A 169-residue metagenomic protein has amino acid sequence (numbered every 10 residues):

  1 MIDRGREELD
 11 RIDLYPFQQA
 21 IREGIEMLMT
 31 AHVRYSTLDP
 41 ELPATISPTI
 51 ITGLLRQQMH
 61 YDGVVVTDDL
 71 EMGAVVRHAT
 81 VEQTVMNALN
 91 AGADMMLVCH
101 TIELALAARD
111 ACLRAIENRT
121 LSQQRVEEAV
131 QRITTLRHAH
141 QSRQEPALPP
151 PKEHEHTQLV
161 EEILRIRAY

Functional and structural regions predicted by a protein language model:
M1-R11, L38-T45, A115-S122: Glycine-rich tight-turn/loop motif centered on a GG-T
G5-M27: Phosphate/pyrophosphate-binding betaalpha-module
I21-E41: Short acidic, glycine-rich surface-loop motifs adjacent to enzyme active sites
L28-T30, G63-T67, M96-L97, I133: Hydrophobic faces of well-ordered beta-strands that scaffold small-molecule active sites in alpha/beta enzyme cores
V33, D69-L70, H100-E103: Short, ordered loop/turn segments at secondary-structure junctions
S36-T37, M72-R77: Short, small-residue-enriched loops and turns at beta-alpha junctions that line or gate enzyme active sites
P48, Q57-Q58, V76-Y169: Preference for extracellular/luminal or secreted protein segments
G53-V65, D69-L70: Catalytic PLP-binding core of fold-type I/II PLP enzymes
